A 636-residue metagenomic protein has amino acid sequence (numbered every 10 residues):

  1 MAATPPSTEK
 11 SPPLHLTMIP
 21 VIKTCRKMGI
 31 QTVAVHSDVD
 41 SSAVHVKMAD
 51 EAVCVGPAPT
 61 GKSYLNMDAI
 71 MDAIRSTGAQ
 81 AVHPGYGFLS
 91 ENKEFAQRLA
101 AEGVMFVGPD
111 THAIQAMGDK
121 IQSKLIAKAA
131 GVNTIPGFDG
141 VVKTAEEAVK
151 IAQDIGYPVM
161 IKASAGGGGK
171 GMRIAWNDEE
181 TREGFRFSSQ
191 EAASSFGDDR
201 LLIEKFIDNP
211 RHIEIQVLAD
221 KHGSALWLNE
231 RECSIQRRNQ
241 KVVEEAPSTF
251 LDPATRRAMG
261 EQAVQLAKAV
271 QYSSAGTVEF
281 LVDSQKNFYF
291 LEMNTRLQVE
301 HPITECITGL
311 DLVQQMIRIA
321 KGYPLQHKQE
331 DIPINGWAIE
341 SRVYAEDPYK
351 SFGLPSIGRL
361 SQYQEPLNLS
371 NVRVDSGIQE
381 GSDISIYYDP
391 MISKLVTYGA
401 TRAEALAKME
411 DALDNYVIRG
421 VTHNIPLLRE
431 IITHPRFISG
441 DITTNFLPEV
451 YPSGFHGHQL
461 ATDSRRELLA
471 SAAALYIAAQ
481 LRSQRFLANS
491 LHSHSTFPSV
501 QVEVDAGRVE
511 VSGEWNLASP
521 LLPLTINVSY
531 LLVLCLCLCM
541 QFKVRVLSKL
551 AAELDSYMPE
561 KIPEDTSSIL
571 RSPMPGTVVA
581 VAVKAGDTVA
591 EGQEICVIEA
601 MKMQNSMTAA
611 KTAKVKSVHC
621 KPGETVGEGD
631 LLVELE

Functional and structural regions predicted by a protein language model:
M1-V278, V282-H301, I307: N-terminal beta-alpha lobe that positions the nucleotide/phosphoryl donor in ATP/NTP-coupled carboxylate activation
H36, I207, N294-L297, D347 (+5 more regions): A generic structural motif
S90-R98, E340, K350, P520 (+1 more regions): Structured, non-catalytic alpha/beta "coupling" segments that mediate domain-domain communication and provide generic
K170, P247, D389-L395, T566-S568: Short amphipathic alpha-helical segments
A263, P302-S519, I526, E594 (+1 more regions): Catalytic cores of soluble metabolic enzymes centered on carboxylation/carboxyl-transfer
H327-N335, F446-F455, V544-S572: Long, charged amphipathic helices and adjacent flexible linkers at domain junctions
K561-E636: Structured functional modules or segments
